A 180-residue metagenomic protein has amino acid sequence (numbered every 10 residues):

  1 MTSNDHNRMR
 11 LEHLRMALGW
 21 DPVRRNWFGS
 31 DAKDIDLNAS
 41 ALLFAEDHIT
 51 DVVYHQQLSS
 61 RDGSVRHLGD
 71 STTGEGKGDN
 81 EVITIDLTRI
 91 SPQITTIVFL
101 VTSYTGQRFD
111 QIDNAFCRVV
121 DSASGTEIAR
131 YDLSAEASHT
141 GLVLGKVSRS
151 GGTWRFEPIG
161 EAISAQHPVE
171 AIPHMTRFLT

Functional and structural regions predicted by a protein language model:
M1-T96, L100-T180: Intrinsic-disorder/low-complexity signal
